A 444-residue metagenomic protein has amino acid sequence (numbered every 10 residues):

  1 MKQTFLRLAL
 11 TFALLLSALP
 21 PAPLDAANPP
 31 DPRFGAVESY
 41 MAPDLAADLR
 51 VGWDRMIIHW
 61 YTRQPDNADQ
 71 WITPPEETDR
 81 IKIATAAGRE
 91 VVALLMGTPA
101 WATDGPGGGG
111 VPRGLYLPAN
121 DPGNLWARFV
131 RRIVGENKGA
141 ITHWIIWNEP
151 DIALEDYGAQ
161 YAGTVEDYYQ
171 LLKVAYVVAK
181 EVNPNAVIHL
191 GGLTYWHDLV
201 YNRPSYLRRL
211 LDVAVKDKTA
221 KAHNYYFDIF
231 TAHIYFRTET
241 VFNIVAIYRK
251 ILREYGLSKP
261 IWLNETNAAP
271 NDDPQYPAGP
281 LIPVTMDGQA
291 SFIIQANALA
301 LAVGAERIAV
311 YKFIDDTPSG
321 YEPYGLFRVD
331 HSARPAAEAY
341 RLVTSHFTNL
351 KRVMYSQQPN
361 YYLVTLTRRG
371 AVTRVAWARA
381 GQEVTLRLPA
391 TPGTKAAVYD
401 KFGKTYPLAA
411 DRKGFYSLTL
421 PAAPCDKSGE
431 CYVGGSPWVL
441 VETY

Functional and structural regions predicted by a protein language model:
M1-A9: Bacterial N-terminal signal peptides that target proteins for export
L8-A18: Bacterial N-terminal signal peptides
A26-H59: Boundary/entry segment of secreted carbohydrate-active catalytic domains
L49-Y226: Substrate-binding cleft and catalytic face of glycoside hydrolase catalytic domains, especially the flexible beta-alpha
T164-I294, V303: Noncatalytic carbohydrate-binding groove/subsite architecture in carbohydrate-active enzymes
A268-R341, Y355-N360, R369: Aromatic/acidic polysaccharide-binding cleft in carbohydrate-active enzymes
Q357-F402: Carbohydrate-binding surface patches
A409-Y444: C-terminal beta-strand-rich structural cap/linker in extracellular carbohydrate-active enzymes
